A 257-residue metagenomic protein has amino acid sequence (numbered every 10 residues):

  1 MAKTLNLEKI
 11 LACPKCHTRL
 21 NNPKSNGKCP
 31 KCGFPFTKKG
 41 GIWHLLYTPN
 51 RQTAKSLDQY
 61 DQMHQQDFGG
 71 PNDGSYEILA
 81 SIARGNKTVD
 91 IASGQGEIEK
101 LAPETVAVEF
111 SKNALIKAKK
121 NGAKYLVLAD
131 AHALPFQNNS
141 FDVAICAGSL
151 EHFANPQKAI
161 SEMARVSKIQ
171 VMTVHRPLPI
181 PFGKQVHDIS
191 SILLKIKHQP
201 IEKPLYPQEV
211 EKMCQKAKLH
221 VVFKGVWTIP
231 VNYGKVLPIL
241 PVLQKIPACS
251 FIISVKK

Functional and structural regions predicted by a protein language model:
A2-R51: N-terminal auxiliary segments of SAM/dcSAM-dependent transferases
K3-E8, K15, H187-S190, V221-K257: A C-terminal cap/extension of S-adenosyl-L-methionine-dependent methyltransferases that defines the acceptor-substrate
K9-A12, K38-A83, E97, A114: Conserved class I S-adenosyl-L-methionine
V89, S93-A133: Class I SAM-dependent methyltransferase SAM/SAH-binding core
I145: A conserved beta-strand element that flanks and buttresses the S-adenosyl-L-methionine
Q157-Q170: A short glycine-rich, Lys/Arg-flanked "PGG" loop and its adjoining helix->strand segment in the class I
I169-L194: Conserved class I S-adenosyl-L-methionine
S191-E209: Acceptor-substrate binding/catalytic loop of class I
